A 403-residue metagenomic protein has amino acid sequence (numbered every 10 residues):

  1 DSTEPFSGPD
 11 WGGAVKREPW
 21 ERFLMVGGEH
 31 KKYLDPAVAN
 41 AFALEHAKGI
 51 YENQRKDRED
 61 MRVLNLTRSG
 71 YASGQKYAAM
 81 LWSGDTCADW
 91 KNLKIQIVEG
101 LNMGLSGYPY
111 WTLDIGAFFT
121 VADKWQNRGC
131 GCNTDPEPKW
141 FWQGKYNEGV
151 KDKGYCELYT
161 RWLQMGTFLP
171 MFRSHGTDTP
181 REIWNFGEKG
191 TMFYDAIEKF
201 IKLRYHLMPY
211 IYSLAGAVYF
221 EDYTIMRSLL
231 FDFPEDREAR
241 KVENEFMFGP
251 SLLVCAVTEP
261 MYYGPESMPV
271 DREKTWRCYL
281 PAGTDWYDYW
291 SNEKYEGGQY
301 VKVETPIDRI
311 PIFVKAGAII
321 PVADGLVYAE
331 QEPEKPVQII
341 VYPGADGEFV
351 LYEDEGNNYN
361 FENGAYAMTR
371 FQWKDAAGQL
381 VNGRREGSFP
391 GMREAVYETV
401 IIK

Functional and structural regions predicted by a protein language model:
D1-R309, V314, N357: Catalytic-domain carbohydrate-binding cleft regions of carbohydrate-active enzymes
R309-K403: Accessory, solvent-exposed terminal regions and/or long lumenal/extracellular loops of proteins
